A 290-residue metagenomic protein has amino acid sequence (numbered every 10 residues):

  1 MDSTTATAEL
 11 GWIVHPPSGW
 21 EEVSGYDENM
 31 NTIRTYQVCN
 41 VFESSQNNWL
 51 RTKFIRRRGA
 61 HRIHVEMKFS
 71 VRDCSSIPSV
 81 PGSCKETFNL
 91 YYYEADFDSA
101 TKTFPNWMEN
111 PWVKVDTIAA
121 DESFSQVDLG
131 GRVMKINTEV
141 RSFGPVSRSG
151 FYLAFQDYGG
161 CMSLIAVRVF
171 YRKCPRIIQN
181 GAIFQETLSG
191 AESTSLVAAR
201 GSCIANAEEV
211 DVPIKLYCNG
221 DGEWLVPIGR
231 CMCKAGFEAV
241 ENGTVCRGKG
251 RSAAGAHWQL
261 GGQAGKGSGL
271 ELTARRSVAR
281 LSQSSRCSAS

Functional and structural regions predicted by a protein language model:
M1-Q37: Extracellular glycan-recognition surfaces and repeat-rich motifs
W20-D27, R34-F42, W107, W112-V146 (+3 more regions): Conserved N-terminal submotifs of small, disulfide-stabilized extracellular modules
Q37-E66, S75, I136-R141, L164: Short beta-strands within extracellular/lumenal beta-sheet-rich domains
I63-F69, S149-D157: Extracellular beta-strand-rich recognition modules
F69-V80: Short amphipathic, basic-aromatic surface patches that mediate peripheral association with negatively charged
P78-Y91: Short coil-to-beta strand junction motifs in C2/discoidin
R251, R275-R276, R280, R286: Basic polycationic patches enriched in arginine
L260, L270-L272, L281: Leucine-biased recognition of intrinsically disordered, low-complexity hydrophobic segments
